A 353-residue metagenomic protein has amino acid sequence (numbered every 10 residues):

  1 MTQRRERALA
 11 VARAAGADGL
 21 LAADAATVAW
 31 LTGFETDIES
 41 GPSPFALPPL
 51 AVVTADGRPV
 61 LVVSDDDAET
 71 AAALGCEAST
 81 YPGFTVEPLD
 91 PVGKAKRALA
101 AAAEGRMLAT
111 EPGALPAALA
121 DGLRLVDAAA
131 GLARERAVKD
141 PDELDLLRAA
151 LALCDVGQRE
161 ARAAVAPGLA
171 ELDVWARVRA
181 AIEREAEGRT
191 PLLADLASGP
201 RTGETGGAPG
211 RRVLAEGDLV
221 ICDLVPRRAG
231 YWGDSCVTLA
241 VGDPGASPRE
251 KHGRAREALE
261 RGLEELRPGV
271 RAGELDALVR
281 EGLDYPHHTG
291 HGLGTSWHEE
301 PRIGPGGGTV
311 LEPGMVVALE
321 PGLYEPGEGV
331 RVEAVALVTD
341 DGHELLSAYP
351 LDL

Functional and structural regions predicted by a protein language model:
M1-L353: Active-site neighborhoods and metal-handling regions in enzymes and metal-associated proteins
